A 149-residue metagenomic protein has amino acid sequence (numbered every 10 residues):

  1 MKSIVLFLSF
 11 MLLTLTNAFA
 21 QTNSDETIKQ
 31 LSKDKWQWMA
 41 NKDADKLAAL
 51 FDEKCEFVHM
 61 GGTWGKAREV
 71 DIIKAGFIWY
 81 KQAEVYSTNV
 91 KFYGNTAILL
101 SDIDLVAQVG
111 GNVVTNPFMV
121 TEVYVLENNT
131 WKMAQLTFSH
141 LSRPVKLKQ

Functional and structural regions predicted by a protein language model:
M1-S24: Bacterial Sec-dependent N-terminal signal peptides
Q21-A49, K54-Q149: A beta-strand edge to alpha-helix "cap/lid" segment located at domain peripheries
